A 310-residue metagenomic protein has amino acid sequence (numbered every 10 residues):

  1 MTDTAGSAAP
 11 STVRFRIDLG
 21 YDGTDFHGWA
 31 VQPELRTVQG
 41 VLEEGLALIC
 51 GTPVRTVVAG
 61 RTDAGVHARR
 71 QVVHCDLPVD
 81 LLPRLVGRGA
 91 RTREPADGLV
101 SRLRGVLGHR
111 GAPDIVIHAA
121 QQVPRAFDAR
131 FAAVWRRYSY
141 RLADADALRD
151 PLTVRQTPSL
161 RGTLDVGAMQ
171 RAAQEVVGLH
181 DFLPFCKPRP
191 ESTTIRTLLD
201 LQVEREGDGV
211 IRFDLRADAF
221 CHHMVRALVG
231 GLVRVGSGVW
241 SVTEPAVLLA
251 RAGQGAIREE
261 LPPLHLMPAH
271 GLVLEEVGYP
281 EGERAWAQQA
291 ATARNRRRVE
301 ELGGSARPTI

Functional and structural regions predicted by a protein language model:
T2-I310: Structured-RNA-binding interfaces characteristic of tRNA pseudouridine synthases
